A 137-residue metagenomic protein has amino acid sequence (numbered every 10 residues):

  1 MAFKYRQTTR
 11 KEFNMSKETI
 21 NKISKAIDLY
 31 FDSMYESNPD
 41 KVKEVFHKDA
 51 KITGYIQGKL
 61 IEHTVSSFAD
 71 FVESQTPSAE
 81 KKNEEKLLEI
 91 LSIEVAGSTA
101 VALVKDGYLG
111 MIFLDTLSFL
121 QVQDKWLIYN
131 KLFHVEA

Functional and structural regions predicted by a protein language model:
A2-K48: Short, low-complexity N-terminal intrinsically disordered segments enriched in polar/charged residues
K17, G110-F113: Loop/helix-junction capping segments adjacent to catalytic residues or to phosphate/diphosphate-binding pockets
I20-S24, L29-Y30, S98-A100, L114 (+1 more regions): Generic alpha-helical hydrophobic packing signal
K22, K51-I56, E62-M111: Surface-exposed, charged secondary-structure patches
A50-K51, A137: Short secondary-structure capping/turn micro-motifs that flank functional sites
G58-K59, V135: Sparse recognition of residues in long alpha-helices and their boundaries
V101, I112-A137: Short beta-strand edge/turn micro-motifs at domain boundaries
